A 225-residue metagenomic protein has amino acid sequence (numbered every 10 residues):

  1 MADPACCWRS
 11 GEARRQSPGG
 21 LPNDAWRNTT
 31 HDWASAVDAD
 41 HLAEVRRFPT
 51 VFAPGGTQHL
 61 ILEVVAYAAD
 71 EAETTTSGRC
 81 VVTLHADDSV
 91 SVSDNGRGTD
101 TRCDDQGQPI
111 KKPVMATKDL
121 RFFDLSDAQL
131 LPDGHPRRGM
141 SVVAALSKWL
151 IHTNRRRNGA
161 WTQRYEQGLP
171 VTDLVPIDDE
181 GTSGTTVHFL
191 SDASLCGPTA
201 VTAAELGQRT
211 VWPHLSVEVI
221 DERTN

Functional and structural regions predicted by a protein language model:
M1-S77, D104, A200-V201, N225: Bergerat-fold GHKL ATPase/HATPase_c domain
A5, E44-V51, G96-D173: Flexible ATP-lid and adjacent glycine-rich G1/G2 motifs of the Bergerat
W26-A34, K111, D173-I177: A broad "non-catalytic interaction surface" signal
E63-R97, T101: ATP-lid-like helix-loop hinge signature
A72-E73, C80-L84, P132, S141-V142 (+1 more regions): Replace "in large, NTP-powered and nucleic-acid-processing enzymes" with "in large, NTP-powered factors and other
T83-H85, T153-R155, V219-E222: Short hydrophobic alpha-helical segments used for membrane anchoring or interfacial signaling
L146-L150, T182-T185, W212-L215: Short glycine-/polar-rich loops that comprise or flank the Walker A/P-loop and associated switch/sensor motifs
T186-N225: Glycine/threonine-rich ATP-lid/beta-loop region of ATP-binding domains
